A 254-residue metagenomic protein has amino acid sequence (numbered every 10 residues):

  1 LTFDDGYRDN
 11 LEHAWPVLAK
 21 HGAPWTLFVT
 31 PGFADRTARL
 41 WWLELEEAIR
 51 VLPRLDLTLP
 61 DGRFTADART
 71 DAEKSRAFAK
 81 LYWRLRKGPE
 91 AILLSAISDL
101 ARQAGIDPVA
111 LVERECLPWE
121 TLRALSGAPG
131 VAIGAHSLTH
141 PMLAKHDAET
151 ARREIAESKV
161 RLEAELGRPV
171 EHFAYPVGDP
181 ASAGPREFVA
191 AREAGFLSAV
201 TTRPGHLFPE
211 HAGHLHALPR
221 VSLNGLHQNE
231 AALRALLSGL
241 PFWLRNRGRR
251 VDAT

Functional and structural regions predicted by a protein language model:
L1-T2, D9, L40-A48, R54-L57 (+3 more regions): C-terminal active-site subregion of NodB/CE4 polysaccharide deacetylases
Y7, E12-F28, W83-P108, G127 (+3 more regions): CE4/NodB-like, metal-dependent polysaccharide N-deacetylase domain that modifies extracellular/periplasmic N-acetylated
H13-V17, T121, R186-A190: A short acidic, amphipathic alpha-helical/loop segment
K20, W25, F33-A34, T70 (+3 more regions): Alpha-helical protein-protein interaction elements
W25, D61, S75, A79 (+4 more regions): Generic intrinsically disordered, low-complexity segments enriched for polar/acidic and small residues
P31-A34, P204-G205: Short beta-alpha junction loops
T37-A128: Extended, charge-rich helix/loop segments that form flexible, surface "patches" used to engage negatively charged
